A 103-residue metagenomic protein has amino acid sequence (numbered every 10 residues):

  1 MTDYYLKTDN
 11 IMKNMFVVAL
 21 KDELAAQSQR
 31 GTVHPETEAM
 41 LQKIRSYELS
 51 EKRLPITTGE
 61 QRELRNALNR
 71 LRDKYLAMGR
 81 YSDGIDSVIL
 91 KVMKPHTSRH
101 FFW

Functional and structural regions predicted by a protein language model:
M1-W103: Positively charged, low-complexity terminal tracts and the immediately adjacent first secondary-structure elements
